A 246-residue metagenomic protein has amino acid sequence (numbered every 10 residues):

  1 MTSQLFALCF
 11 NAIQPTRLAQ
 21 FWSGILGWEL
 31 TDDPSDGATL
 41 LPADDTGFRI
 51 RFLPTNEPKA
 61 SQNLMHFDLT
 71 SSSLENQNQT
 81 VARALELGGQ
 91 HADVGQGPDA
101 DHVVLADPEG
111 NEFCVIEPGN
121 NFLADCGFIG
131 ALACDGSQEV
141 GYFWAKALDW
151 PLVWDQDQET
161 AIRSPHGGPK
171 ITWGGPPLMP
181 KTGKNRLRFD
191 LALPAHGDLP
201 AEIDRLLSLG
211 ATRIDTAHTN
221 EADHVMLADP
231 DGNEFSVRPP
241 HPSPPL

Functional and structural regions predicted by a protein language model:
M1-P34, L41-D93, A106-D157, I162-D215 (+1 more regions): Glyoxalase I/VOC metalloenzyme domain signal
P98-A100, N220-A222: Short, small/polar residue-rich loop motifs at catalytic or cofactor-binding pockets
E221, L227-A228: Short, active-site-adjacent segments that bind or coordinate small-molecule cofactors and metal centers
